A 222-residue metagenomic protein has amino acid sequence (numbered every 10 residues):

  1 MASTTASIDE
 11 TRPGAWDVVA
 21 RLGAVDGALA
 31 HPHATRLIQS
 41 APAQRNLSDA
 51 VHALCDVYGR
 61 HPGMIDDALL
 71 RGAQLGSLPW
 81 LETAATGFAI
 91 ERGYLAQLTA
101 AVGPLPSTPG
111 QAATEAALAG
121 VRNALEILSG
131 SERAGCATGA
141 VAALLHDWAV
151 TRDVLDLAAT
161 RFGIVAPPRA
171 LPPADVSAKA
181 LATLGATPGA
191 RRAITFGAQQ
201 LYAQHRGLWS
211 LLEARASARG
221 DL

Functional and structural regions predicted by a protein language model:
M1-L75, H146-L222: Terminal targeting/low-complexity segments that flank the catalytic cores of oxidoreductases
G76-P173: Active-site-proximal alpha-helical scaffolds that flank and shape metal-associated catalytic sites
